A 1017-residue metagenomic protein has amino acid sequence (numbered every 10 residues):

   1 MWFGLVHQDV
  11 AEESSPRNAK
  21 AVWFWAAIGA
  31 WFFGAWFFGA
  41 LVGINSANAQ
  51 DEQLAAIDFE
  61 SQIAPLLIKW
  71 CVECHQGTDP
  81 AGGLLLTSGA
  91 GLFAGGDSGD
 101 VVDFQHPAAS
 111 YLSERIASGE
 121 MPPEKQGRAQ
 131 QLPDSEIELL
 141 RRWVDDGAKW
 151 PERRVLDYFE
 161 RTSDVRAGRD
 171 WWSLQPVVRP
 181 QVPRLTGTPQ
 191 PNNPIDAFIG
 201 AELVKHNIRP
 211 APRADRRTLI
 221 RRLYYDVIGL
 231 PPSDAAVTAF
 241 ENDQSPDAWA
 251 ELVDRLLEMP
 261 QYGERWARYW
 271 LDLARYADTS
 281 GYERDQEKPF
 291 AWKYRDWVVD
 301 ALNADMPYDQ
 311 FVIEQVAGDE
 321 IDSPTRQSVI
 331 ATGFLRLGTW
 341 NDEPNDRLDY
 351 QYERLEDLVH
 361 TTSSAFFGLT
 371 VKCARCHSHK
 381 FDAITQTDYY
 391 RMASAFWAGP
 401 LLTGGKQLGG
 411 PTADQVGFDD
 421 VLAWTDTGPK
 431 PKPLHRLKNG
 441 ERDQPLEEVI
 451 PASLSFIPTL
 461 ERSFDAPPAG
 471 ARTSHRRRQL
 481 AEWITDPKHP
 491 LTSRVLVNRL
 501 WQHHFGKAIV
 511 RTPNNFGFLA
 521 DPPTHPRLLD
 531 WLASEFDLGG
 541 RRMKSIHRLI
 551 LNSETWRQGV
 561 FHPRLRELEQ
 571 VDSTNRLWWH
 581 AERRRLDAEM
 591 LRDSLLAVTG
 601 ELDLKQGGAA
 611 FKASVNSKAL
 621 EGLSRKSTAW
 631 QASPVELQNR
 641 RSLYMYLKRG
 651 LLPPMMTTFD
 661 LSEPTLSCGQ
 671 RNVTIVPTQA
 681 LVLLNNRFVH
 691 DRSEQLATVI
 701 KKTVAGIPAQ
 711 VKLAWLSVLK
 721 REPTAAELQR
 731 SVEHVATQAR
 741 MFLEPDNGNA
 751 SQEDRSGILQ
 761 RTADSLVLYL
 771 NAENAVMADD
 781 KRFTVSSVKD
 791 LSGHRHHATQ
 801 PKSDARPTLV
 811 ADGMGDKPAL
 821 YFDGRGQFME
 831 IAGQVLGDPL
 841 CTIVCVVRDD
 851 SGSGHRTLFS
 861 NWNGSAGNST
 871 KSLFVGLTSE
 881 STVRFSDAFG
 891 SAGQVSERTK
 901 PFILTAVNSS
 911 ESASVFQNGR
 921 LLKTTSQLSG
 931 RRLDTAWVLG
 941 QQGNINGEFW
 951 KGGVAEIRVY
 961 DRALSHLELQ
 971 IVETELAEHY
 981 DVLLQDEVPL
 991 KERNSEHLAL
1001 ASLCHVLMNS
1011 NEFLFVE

Functional and structural regions predicted by a protein language model:
N48-R141, W150-D196, G200-A201, R217-R222 (+7 more regions): Solvent-exposed helix-loop boundary motif
M121, K125, F159, W172 (+6 more regions): Active-site histidine-acidic residue metal-binding/catalytic motifs, centered on HxH/HExxH-like signatures
R141, E202, R375, W531-D537 (+7 more regions): Residues within well-ordered beta-strands of beta-sheet-rich folds
G187-R221, D226-Q261, A277-D322, D382-T385 (+6 more regions): Primarily short, surface-exposed interaction patches in extracytoplasmic proteins
G417-A423, Q752-G826, G864-S865, L969-R993: Extracytoplasmic low-complexity segments
S756, K789-G826, G833-V835, I843-S853 (+3 more regions): Extracellular glycan-interaction surfaces
S765-A778, S787-K789, C841-S851, F916 (+1 more regions): Extracellular, beta-strand-rich glycan-interacting domains
A888-G893, R932-L964: Extracellular glycan-interaction patches encoded by glycine-rich segments
